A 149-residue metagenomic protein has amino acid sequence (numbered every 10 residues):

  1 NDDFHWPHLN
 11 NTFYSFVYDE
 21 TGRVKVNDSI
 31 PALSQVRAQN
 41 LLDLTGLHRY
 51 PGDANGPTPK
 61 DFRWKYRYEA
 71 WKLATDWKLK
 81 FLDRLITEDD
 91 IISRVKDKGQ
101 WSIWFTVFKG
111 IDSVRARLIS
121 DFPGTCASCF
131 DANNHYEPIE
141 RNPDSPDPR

Functional and structural regions predicted by a protein language model:
N1-I30: Polybasic, low-complexity binding patches
L33-R149: C-terminal, charged low-complexity interaction regions
